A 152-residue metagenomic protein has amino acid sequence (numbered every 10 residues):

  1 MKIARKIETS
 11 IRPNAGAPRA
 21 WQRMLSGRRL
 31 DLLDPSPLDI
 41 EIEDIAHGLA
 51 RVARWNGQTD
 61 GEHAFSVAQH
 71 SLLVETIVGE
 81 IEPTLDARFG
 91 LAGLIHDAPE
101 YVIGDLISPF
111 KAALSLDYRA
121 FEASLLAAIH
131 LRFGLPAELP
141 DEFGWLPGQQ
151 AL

Functional and structural regions predicted by a protein language model:
M1-L152: Metal-dependent phosphohydrolase cores
